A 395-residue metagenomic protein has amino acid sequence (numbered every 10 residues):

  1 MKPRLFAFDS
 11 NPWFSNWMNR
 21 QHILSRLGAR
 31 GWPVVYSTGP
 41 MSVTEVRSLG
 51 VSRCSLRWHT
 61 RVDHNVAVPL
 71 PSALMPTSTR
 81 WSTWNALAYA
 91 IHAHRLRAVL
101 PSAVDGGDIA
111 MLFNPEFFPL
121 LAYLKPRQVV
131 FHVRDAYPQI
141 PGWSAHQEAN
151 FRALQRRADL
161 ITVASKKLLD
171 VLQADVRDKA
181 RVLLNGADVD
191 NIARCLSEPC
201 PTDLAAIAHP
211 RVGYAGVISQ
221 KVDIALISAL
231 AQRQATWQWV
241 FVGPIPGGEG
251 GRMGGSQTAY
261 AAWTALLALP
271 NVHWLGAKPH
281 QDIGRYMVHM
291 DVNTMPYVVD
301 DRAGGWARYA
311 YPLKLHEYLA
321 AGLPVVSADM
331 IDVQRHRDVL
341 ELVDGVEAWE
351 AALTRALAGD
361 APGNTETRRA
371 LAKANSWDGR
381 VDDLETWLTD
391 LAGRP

Functional and structural regions predicted by a protein language model:
F14-M18, A277-A320, V326-D338: Nucleotide-sugar-dependent
H94-P101, D105, S144-I161: Membrane-proximal helix-turn-helix segments that form the acceptor-binding/catalytic region of lipid-linked
A158-V182: A short, active-site helix/loop in glycosyltransferases that binds the activated sugar's phosphate group
K167, L183-C195: Carbohydrate-associated surface elements
L204-V222, I227-A231, W239-V242: Conserved donor-binding/catalytic core segment of Leloir-type glycosyltransferases
G243, M253-M287: Nucleotide-activated donor-binding/catalytic signature segment of Leloir-type glycosyltransferases, i.e., the conserved
V333-R355: Change "using UDP/GDP/dTDP sugars" to "using nucleotide sugars
A361-L391: A charged, aromatic-enriched C-terminal amphipathic alpha-helix characteristic of glycosyltransferases across folds
